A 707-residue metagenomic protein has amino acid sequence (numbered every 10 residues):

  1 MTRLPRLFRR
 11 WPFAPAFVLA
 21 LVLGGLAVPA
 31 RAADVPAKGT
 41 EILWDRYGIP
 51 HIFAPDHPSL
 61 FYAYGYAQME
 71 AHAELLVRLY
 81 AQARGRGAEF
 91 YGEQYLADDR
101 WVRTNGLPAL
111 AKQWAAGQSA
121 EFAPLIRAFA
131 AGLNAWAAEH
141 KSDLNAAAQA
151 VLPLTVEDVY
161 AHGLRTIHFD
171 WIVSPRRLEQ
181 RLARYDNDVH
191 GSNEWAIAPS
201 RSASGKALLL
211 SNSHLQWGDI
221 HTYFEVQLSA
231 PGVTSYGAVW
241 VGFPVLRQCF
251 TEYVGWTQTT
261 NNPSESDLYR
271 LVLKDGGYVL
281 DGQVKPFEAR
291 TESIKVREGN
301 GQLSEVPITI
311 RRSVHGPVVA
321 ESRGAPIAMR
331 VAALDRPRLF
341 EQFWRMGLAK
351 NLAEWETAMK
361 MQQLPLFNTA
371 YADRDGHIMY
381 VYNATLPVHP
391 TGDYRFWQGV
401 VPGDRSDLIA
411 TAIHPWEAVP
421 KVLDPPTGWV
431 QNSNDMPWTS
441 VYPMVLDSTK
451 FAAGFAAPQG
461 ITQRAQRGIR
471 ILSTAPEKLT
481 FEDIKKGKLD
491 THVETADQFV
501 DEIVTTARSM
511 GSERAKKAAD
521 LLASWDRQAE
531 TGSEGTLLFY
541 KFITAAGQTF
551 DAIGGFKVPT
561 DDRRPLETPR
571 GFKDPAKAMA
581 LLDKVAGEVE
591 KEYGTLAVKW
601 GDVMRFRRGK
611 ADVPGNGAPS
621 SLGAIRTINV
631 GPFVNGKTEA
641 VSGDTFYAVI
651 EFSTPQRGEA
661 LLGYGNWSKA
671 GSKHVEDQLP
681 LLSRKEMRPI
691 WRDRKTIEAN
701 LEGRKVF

Functional and structural regions predicted by a protein language model:
M1-R10: N-terminal secretory signal peptides that target proteins for export/translocation
R10-W11, V331: Hydrophobic alpha-helical segments, especially transmembrane helices and their immediate juxtamembrane helical caps
P12-G25: Bacterial N-terminal signal peptides
L26-A32: Sec/Tat signal peptide C-region and signal peptidase I cleavage site
A33-G511, D520, S524-F707: C-terminal/peripheral segments of proteins
A515-K516: N-terminal small/hydrophobic-rich alpha-helical segments that act as secretion/targeting modules
